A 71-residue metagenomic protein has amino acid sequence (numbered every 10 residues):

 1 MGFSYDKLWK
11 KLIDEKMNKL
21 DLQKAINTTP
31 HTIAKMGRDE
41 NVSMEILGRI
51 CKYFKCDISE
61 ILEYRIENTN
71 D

Functional and structural regions predicted by a protein language model:
M1-D21: A short, Lys/Arg-rich alpha-helix, primarily the initiator
G2, K10, L62-D71: Short, charged recognition helix plus adjacent turn of helix-turn-helix-like nucleic-acid-binding domains
I13, K24, K52: Alpha-helical residues within the helix-turn-helix
L20, H31, S59: Key DNA-contact positions within bacterial/archaeal DNA-binding proteins
N27-V42: Recognition helix of helix-turn-helix/homeodomain-like DNA-binding domains that insert into the DNA major groove
E40-K52: Short, basic-rich loop-to-helix N-cap that marks the start of a DNA-contacting helix
